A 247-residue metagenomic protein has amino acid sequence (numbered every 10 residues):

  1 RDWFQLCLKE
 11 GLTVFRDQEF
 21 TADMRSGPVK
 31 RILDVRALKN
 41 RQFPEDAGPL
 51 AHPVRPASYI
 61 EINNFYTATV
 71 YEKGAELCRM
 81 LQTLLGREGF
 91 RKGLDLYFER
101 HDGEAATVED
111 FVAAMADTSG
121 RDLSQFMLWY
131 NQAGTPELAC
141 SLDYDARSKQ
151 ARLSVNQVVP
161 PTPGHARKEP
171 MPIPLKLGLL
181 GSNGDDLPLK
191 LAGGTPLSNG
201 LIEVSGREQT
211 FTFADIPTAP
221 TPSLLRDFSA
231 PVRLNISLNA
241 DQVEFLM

Functional and structural regions predicted by a protein language model:
R1-L142, A151-L153: Hydrophobic alpha-helical and helix-loop surface patches within well-folded domains that function as non-catalytic
F4-E10, G93-Y97, N156, H165-I173 (+2 more regions): Composition- and surface-driven signal marking solvent-exposed, interaction-prone regions in large proteins
V29-I32, L38, V54, I60-I62 (+6 more regions): Weak global preference for isoleucine
K39-N40, T67-A68, R147, T212-M247: Long, ordered, helix-rich scaffold segments
R41-E45, P49, L201, Q209-F211 (+1 more regions): Extended, compositionally biased low-complexity polar/Lys-Gly-rich tracts and adjacent boundary/linker regions are
S58, R167-L180, V232-M247: A signal for specific C-terminal beta-sheet/loop modules enriched in small/flexible residues with GP/PG/PP motifs
R100-A106, D117, S198-Q209, P231-L238: Short, exposed beta-strand "edge-strand" segments with a Pro/Gly-rich flavor and a Y/T-containing core
D122-Q125, W129, A133-L225: Beta-strand-rich binding/interaction modules
